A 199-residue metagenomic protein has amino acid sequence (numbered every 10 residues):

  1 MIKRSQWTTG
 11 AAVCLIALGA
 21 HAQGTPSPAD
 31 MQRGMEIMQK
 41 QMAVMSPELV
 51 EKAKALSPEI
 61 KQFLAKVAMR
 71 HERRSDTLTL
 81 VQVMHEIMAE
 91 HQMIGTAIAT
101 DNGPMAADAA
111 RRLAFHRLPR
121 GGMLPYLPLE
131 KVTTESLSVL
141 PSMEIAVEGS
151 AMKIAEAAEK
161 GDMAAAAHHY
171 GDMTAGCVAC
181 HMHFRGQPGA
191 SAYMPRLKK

Functional and structural regions predicted by a protein language model:
M1-A11: Bacterial N-terminal signal peptides that target proteins for export
A17-H21: N-terminal signal peptide c-region/cleavage motif recognized by signal peptidases
Q23-T100, P104, R111-K199: Sequence context surrounding c-type heme c attachment/ligation sites in exported
